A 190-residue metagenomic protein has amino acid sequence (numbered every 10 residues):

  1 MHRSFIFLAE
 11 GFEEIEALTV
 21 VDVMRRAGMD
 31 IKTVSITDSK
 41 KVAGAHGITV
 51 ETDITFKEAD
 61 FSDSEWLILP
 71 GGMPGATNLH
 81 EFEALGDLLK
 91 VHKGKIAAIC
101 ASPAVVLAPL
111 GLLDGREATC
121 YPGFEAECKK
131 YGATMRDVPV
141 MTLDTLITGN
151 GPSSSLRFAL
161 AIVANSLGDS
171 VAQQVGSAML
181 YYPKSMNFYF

Functional and structural regions predicted by a protein language model:
H2-L8, F12, R25-S35, T52-T55 (+1 more regions): Active-site-adjacent pocket-lining segments in enzyme domains
F12-A17, K41: Short N-terminal binding/cap micro-motifs at the start of the first secondary-structure element
A17-V20, L88: Hydrophobic residues within alpha-helices that form the first helical element adjacent to the glycine-rich loop
L18, S35-D38: Short glycine/proline-centered loop/turn elements that form peptide/ligand docking sites
K40-G44, P139-T142: Short acidic-hydrophobic surface loop/beta-edge motif
G44-A45, T49-D53: A cross-family phosphate/adenosyl-ligand binding-site feature
